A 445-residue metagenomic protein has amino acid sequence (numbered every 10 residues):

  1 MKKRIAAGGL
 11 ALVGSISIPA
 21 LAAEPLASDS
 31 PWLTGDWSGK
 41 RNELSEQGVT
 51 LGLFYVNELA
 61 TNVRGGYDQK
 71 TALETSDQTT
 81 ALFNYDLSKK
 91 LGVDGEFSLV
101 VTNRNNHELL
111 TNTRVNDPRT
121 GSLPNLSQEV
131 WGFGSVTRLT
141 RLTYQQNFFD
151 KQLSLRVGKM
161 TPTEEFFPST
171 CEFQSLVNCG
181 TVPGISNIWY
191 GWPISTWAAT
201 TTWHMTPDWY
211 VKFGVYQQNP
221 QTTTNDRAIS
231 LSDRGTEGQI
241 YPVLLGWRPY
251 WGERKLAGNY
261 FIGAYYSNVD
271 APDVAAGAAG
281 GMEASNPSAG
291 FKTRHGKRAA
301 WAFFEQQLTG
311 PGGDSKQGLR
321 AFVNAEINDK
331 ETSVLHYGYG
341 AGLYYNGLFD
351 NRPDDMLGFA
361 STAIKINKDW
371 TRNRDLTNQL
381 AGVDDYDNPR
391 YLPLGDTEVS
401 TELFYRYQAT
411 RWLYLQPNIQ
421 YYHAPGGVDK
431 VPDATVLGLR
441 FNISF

Functional and structural regions predicted by a protein language model:
A23-S28, T34-L51, D86-F97, F149-Q152 (+5 more regions): Short loop/turn motifs that connect adjacent beta-strands in outer-membrane beta-barrel proteins
N42, N57, Y85-K89, Q146-F148 (+7 more regions): Residue-level signature of outer-membrane beta-barrel architecture
V49, D77-A81, T137-L142, S195-T201 (+5 more regions): Hydrophobic, lipid-facing positions within transmembrane beta-strands of outer-membrane proteins
L51-L59, F97-N103, L155-K159, F213-Q217 (+6 more regions): Transmembrane beta-barrel strands of outer-membrane/channel proteins
T61-D77, L91-R141, P425-G427: Surface-exposed loop and membrane-interface regions of Gram-negative outer-membrane beta-barrel proteins
L110-T143, K151-Y241, N378-R390: Surface-exposed coil loops of outer-membrane beta-barrel proteins
L244-W247, G263-R298, G310, D329-Y337 (+2 more regions): Outer membrane beta-barrel transmembrane domains
F359, D433-F445: Outer-membrane beta-barrel "beta-signal"
